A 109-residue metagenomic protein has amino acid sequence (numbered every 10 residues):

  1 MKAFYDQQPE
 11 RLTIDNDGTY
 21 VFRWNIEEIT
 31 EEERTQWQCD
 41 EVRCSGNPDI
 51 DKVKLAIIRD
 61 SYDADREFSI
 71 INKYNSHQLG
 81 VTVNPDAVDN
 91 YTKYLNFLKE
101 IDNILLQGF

Functional and structural regions predicted by a protein language model:
K2-F109: A preference for well-ordered globular domain cores that mediate specific macromolecular interactions or catalysis
